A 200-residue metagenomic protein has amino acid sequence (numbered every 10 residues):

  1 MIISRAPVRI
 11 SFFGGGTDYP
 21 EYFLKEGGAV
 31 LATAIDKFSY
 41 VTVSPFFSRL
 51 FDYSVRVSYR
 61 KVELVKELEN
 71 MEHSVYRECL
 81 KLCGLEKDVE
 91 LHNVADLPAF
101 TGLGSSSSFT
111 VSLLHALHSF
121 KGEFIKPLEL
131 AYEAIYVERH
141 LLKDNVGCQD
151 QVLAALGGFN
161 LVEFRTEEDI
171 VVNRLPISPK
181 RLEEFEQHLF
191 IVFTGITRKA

Functional and structural regions predicted by a protein language model:
I2-P7, F13, D18-E21, E26-G28 (+2 more regions): ATP-dependent small-molecule kinase catalytic core of the GHMP/sugar-kinase superfamily and closely related
I3, A32, Y40-T42: Well-ordered beta-strand positions in beta-sheet-rich domains
P7, G15, A34-D36, S44-F46 (+4 more regions): Structured loops at beta-to-helix junctions and adjacent beta-edge loops in soluble globular domains
S11, V65, A99, D169-I170: A short acidic, often aromatic-flanked loop/helix-cap motif at beta-alpha or helix-coil junctions that lines enzyme
G28-V30, T110: Glycine-rich, phosphate-binding/catalytic loops in enzymes
A32-I35, V171: Juxtamembrane helix-loop transition sites at the ends of transmembrane segments in multi-pass membrane proteins
K37-E133, V137: Anion-binding (especially nucleotide phosphate/pyrophosphate-binding) glycine-rich loop and adjoining beta-alpha core
